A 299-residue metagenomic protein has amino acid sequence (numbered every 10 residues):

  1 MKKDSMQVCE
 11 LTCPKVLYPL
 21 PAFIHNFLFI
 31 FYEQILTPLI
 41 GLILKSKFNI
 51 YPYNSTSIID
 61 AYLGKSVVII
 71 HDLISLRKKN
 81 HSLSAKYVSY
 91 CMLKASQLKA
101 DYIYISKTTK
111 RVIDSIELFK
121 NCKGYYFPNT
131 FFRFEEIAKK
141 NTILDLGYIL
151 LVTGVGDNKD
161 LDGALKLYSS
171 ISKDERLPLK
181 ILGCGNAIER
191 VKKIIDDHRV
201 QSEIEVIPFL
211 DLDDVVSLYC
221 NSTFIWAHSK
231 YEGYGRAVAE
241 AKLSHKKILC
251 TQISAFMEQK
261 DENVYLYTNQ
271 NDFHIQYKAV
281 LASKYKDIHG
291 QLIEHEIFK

Functional and structural regions predicted by a protein language model:
M1-K299: Carbohydrate transferase catalytic cores enriched for Leloir-type hexosyltransferases
